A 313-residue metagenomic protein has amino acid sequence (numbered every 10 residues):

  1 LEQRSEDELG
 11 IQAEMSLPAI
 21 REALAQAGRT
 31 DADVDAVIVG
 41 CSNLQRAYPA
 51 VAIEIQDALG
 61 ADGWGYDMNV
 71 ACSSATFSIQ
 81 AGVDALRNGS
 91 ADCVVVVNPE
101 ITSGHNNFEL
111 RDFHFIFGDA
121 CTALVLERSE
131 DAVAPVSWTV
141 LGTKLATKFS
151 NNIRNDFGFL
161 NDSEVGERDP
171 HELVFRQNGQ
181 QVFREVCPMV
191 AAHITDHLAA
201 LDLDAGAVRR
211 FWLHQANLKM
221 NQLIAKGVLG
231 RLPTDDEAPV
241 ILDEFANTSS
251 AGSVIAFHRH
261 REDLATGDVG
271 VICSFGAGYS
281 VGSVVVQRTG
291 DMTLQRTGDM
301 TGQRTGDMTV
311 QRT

Functional and structural regions predicted by a protein language model:
L1-D35, F159-A207, M220-I224, V228-L229 (+2 more regions): Conserved active-site "lid/cap" helical segment
L1-G10, L110-R184, P188, A192 (+4 more regions): Condensing-enzyme catalytic core mediating Claisen C-C bond formation in acyl metabolism
A13, L17-I20, N43-L44, D62-W64 (+4 more regions): Claisen-condensing/thiolase-fold acyl-transfer catalytic domains that form or cleave C-C bonds in fatty acid
G40, N69, V94-E100, L126 (+1 more regions): Short beta-strand segments
R46-G60, V95-T102, D162-E167, N221-T234: Acidic-glycine-rich active-site phosphate/pyrophosphate-binding loop
Y48-A50, I79-Q80, H105-L110, N152-I153 (+1 more regions): Short acidic, glycine/serine/threonine-rich loops at helix termini
L59, L86-G89, H114-G118, A132-V133 (+1 more regions): Solvent-exposed alpha-helices and their adjacent loops that cap or buttress functional pockets in soluble metabolic
A85, S90-C121: Flexible, glycine-rich active-site loops centered on histidine and acidic residues that chelate a metal or position
